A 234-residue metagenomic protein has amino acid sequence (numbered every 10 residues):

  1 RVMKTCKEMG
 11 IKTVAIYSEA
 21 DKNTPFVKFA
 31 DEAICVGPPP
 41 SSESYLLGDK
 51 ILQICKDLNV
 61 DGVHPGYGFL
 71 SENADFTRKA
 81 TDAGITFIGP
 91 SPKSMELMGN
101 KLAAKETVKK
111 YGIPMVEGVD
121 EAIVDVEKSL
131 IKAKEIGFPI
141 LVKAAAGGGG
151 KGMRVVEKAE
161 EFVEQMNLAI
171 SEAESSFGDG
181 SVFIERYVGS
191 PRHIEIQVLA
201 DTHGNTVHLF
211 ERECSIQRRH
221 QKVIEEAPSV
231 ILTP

Functional and structural regions predicted by a protein language model:
R1-P234: N-terminal beta-alpha lobe that positions the nucleotide/phosphoryl donor in ATP/NTP-coupled carboxylate activation
